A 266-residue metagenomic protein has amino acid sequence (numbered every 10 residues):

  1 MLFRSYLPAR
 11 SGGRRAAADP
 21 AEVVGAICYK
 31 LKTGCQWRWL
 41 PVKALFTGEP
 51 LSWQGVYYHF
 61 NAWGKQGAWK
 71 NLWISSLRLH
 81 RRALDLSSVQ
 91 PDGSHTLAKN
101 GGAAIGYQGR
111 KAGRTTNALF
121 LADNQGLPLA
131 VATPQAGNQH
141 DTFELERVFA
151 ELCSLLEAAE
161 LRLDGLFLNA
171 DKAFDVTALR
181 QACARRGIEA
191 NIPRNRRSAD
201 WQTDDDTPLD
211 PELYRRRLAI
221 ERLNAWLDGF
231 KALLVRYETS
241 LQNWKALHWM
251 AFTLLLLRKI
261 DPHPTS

Functional and structural regions predicted by a protein language model:
M1-S266: Short alpha-helical elements
